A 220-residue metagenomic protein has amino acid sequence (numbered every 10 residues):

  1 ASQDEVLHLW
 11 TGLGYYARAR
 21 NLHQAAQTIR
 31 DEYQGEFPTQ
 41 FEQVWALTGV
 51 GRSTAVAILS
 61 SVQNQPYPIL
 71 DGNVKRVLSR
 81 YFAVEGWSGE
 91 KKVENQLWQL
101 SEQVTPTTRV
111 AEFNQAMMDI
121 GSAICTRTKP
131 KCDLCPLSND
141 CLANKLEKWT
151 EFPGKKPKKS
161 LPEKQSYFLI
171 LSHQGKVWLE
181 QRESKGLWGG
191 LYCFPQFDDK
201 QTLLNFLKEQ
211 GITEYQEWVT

Functional and structural regions predicted by a protein language model:
A1-D133, L137-K148, E163, I212-Y215: Catalytic cores of DNA base-excision repair glycosylases
S122-T220: Intrinsically disordered, low-complexity, charged terminal extensions of DNA damage-control enzymes
